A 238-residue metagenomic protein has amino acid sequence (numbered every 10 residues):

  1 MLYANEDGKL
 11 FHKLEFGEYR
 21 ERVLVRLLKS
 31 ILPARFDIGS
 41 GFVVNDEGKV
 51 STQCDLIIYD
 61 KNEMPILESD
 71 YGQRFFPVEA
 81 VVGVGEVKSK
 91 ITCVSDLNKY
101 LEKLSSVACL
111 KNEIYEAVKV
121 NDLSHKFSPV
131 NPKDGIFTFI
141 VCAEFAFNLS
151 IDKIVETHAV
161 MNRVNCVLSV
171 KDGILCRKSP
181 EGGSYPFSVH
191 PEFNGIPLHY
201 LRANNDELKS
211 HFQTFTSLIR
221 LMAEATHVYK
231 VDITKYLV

Functional and structural regions predicted by a protein language model:
M1-Q53, I58-V238: Intrinsically disordered, low-complexity Ser/Thr/Pro/Gly-rich regulatory segments
